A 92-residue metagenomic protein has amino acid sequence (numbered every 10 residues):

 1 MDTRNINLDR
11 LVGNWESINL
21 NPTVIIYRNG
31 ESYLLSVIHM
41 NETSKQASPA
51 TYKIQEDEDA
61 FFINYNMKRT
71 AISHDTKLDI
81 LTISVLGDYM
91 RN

Functional and structural regions predicted by a protein language model:
M1-N14, Y27-N29: N-terminal helix-cap/turn-to-beta initiation motif at the start of protein domains
M1-R4, S17-V24, D57-N92: Beta-sheet ligand-binding and adhesion/scaffold domains
D9-L11, V37, N66, H74-D75: Sparse, context-dependent recognition of short Cys/His-centered cofactor- or disulfide-binding micro-motifs
P22-E58: N-terminal glycine/threonine-rich, aromatic-flanked beta-hairpin/loop signature
